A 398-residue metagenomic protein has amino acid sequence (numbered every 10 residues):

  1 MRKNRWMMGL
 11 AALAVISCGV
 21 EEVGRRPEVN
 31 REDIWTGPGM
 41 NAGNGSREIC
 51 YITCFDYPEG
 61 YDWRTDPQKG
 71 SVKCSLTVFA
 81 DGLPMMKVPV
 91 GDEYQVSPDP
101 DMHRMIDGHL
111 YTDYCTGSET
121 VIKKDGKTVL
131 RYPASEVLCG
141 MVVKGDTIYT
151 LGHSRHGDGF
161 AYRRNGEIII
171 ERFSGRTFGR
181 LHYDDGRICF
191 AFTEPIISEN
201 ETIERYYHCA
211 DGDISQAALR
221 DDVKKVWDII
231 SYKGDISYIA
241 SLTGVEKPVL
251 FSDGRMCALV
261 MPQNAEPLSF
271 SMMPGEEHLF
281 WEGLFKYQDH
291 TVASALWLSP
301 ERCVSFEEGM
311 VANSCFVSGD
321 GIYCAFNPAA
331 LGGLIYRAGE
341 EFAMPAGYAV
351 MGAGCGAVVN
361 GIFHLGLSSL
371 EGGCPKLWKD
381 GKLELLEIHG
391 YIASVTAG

Functional and structural regions predicted by a protein language model:
M1-M7: Bacterial N-terminal signal peptides that target proteins for export
G9, V15-R47: Bacterial Sec-dependent N-terminal signal peptides
G37-G39, G43-S75, Q95-D101: Beta-strand-rich domains and repeat architectures in extracellular enzymes and scaffolds, especially beta-propellers
R47-Y57, T112-T116, T150-S154, F190-E194 (+4 more regions): Recurrent small/Gly-Pro-centered beta-turn motifs in extracellular repeat architectures
E59-L76, G117-V121, H156-A161, I196-Y207 (+4 more regions): Structural motif
P84-D92, K127-Y132, E167-R172, D213-R220 (+4 more regions): A short beta-strand motif characteristic of beta-propeller blades
Q95-M105, S135-G145, G175-D185, V223-Y232 (+4 more regions): Repeated scaffold domains used in trafficking and secretory/extracellular systems, primarily beta-propellers
A357, H364-L365, C374-G398: Blade-level signature of beta-propeller repeat domains, shared across WD40, Kelch, NHL, RCC1 and BNR/Asp-box propellers
